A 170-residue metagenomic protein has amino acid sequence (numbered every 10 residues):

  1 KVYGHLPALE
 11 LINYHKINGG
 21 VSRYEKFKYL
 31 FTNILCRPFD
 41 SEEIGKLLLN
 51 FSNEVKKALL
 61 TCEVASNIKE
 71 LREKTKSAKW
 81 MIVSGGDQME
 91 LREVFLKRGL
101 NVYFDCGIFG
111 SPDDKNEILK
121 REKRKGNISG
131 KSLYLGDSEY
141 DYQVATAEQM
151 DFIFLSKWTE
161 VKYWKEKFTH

Functional and structural regions predicted by a protein language model:
K1, R23-K28, L48, Q88 (+1 more regions): An amphipathic alpha-helix signature
K1-N13: Active-site neighborhood of HAD-like aspartate-dependent phosphohydrolases
V2, S22-F39, E122: Helix-loop "lid/cap" segments that line or gate small-molecule binding pockets
G4-L6, I34-D40, G99-Y103, G126-N127: Short helix-capping segments at alpha-helix termini
Y14-N18: A short helix-loop-helix "switch/interaction" segment in the helical subdomain of ASCE P-loop NTPases
F31-K69: Metal-dependent phosphoesterase signature
N53-I82, Q88, R92, E117: Short, acidic loop-to-helix structural element flanking the phosphoryl-transfer center in phosphate-processing enzymes
Q88, R92-H170: Asp-based, Mg2+/Mn2+-dependent phosphohydrolase catalytic module
